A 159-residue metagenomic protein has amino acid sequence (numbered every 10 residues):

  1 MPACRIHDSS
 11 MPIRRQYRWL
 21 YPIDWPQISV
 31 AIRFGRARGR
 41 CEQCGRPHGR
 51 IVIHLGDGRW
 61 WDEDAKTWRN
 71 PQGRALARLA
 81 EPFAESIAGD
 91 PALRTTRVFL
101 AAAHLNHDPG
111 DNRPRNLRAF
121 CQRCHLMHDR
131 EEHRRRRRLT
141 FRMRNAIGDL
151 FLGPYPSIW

Functional and structural regions predicted by a protein language model:
P2-I23, E132-R135, N145-A146: Secondary-structure boundary/linker elements at domain or insertion junctions
W19-S29, A101-H107: Short Cys/His-rich Zn2+-coordinating modules
Y21, R33, G110-R113: Aromatic-acidic/polar surface patches that form glycan- and anion
P26-L100, C121-R123: Short cysteine-rich loop/turn motifs with clustered Cys
G45-V52, L117-L139: Short Cys/His-centered divalent metal-binding micro-motifs
T96-R97, A101-N116: Short linker/helix segments within small regulatory modules
R115-N116, H133-W159: A detector for short metal-coordination/catalytic motifs
